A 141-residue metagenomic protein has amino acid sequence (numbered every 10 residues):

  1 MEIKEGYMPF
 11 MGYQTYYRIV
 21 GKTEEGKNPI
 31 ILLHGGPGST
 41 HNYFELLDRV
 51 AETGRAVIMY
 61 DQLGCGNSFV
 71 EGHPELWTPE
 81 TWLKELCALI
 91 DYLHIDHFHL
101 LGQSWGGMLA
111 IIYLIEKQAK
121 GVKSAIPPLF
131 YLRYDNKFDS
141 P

Functional and structural regions predicted by a protein language model:
M1-G6: A domain-start/cap signature at the N-terminus of enzymes
Y7-V70, E75: Conserved HGGG/HGGXW glycine-rich cap/lid loop of the alpha/beta-hydrolase fold
R18, R49, A88-Y92, I112: Residue-level signal for well-ordered alpha-helical scaffold segments within enzymatic catalytic domains
G26-K27, G54, I95-H97, V122: A general structural motif
E45, E85, L109: Short Gly/charged-rich anion-binding patches and loops
E52, P79-W82, A110: A generic membrane alpha-helix/interface feature
Q62-W105, E116: Active-site loop/oxyanion-hole signature of alpha/beta-hydrolase fold enzymes
D96-D139: Conserved hydrolase catalytic core segment
